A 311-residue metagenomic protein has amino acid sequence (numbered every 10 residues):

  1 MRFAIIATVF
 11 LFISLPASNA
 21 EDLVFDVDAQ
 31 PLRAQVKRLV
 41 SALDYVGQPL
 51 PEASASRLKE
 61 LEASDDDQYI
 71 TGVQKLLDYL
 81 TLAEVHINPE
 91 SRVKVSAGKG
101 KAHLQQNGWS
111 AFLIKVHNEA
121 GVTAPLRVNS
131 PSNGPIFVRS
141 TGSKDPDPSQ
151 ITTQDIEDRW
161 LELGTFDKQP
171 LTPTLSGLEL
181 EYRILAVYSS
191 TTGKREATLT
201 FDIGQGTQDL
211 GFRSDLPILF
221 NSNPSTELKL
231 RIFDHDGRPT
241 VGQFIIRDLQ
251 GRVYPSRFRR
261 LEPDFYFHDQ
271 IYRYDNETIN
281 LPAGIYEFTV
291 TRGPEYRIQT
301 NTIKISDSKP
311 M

Functional and structural regions predicted by a protein language model:
A4-S14: Bacterial N-terminal signal peptides
A17-D22: Boundary at the C-terminal end of the N-terminal hydrophobic targeting segment
F25, Q30, E52, R57 (+2 more regions): Long, low-hydrophobicity ectodomains and other hydrophilic envelope-associated domains
E181-G193, R260-E287, T291-E295: Short Pro-Gly-centered beta-turn/loop motif in secreted/extracellular proteins
D202-G206, F233, T289-E295: Beta-strand-rich extracellular modules
R213-S222, N301-M311: Extracellular beta-sheet/turn segments enriched in Thr/Pro/Gly and aliphatic residues
T226-D234, F244-I246, Y286: A short, amphipathic beta-strand motif
D236-L261: Short, ordered, surface-exposed loop/turn motifs in non-cytosolic proteins
